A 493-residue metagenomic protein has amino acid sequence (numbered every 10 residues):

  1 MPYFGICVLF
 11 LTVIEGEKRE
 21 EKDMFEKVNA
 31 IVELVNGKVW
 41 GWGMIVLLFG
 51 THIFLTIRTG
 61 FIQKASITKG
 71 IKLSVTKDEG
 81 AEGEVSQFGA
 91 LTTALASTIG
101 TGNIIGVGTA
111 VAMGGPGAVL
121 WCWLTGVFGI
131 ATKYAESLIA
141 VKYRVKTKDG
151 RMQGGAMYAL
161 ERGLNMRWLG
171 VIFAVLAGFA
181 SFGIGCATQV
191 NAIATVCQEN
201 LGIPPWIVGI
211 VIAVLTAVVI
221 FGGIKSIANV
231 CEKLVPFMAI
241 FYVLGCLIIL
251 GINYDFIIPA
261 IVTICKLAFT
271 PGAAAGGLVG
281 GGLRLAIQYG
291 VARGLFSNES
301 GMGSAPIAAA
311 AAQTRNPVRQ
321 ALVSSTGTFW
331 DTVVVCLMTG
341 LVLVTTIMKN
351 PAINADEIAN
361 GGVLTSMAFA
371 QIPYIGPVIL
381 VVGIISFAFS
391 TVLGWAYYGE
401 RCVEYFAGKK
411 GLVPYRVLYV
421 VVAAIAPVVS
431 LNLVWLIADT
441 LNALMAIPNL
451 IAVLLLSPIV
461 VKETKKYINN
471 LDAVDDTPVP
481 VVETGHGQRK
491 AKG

Functional and structural regions predicted by a protein language model:
Y3-F4, L9-F10, E17, M24-T101 (+4 more regions): N-terminal alpha-helical transmembrane segments of multi-pass membrane transport and channel/translocase proteins
F25-V28, T59-Q63, G102-V107, G183-A194 (+5 more regions): Transmembrane helix-loop junctions in multi-pass membrane proteins
I45-G50, S86-A94, M166-A180, I210-V211 (+5 more regions): Select transmembrane alpha-helical segments in multipass membrane proteins
L47-F54, R58-I71, N191-C197, P204-C265 (+4 more regions): Membrane-interface loop-to-helix entry segments
T51, L55-T56, T125-G150, A156-N191 (+3 more regions): Helix-loop-helix module between adjacent transmembrane segments
F61-Q87, T109-V111, G115-V119, W123 (+5 more regions): Flexible loop linkers connecting adjacent transmembrane helices in multi-pass alpha-helical membrane transporters
G80-M113, I139-M157, E161-R162, V175-G178 (+1 more regions): Alpha-helical membrane segments and immediately flanking helix-loop junctions that form or couple to the substrate/ion
E136-Y143, L247-T263, P271, A275-L278 (+4 more regions): Extracellular/periplasmic helix-exit of transmembrane alpha-helices
